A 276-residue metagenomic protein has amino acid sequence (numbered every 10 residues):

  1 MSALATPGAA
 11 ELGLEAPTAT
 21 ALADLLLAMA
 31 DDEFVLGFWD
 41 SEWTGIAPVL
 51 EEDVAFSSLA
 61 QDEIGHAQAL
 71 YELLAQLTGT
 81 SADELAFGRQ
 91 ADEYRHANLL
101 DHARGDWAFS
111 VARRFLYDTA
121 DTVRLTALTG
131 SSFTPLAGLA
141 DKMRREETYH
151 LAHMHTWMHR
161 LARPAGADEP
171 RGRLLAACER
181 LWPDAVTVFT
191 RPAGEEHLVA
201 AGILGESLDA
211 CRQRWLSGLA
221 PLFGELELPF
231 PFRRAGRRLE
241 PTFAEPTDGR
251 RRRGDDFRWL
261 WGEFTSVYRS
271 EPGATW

Functional and structural regions predicted by a protein language model:
A5-L27, G88-R114, P164-D168, L181-G205: Acidic/His metal-coordination segments adjacent to aromatic residues that form catalytic metal sites in metalloenzymes
T20-M29, A47-H66, S110, P135-E147: Alpha-helical scaffold segments that form or flank carboxylate-/histidine-based iron centers
D32-W39, H66, L70, Y117-R124 (+2 more regions): Amphipathic, well-ordered alpha-helical segments in soluble domains
L36-S58, D121-L136: Helix-loop segments that flank and shape redox-cofactor active sites
A60-G88, M154-M158: Conserved alpha-helical segments that form or flank metal/cofactor-binding pockets of metalloenzymes
L100-H153: Internal, conserved structured core segments that host functional sites
S131-D184: Glycine- and acidic-residue-rich phosphate-binding/metal-coordinating active-site segment common to enzymes that handle
G172-W276: Extended, helix-rich structural scaffolds rather than catalytic motifs
